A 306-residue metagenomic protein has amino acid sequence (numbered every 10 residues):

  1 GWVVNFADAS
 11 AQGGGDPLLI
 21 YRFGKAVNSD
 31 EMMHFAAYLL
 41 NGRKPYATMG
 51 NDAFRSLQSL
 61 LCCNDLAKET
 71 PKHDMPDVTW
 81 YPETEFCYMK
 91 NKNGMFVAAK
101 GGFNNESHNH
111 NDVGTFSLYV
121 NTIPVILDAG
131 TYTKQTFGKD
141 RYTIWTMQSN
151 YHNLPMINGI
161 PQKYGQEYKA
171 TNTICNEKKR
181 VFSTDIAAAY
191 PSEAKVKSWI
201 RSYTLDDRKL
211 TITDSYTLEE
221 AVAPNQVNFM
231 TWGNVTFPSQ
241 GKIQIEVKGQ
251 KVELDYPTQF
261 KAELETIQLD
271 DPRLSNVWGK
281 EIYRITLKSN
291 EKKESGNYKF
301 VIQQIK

Functional and structural regions predicted by a protein language model:
G1-V125, C175-N176, K292: Carbohydrate-active enzyme catalytic cores, enriched for enzymes that act on polyanionic acidic polysaccharides
D8-S10, G14-R22, A26, E31-R55 (+1 more regions): CBM-like, beta-strand-rich accessory domains located in the C-terminal region of large, secreted polysaccharide-active
G102, G130-T131: Residue-level structural signal for beta-strand termini and adjacent loop
V120-I123, A129-G130, E220: Conserved SET/PR-domain catalytic core that frames the SAM/AdoMet-binding pocket
